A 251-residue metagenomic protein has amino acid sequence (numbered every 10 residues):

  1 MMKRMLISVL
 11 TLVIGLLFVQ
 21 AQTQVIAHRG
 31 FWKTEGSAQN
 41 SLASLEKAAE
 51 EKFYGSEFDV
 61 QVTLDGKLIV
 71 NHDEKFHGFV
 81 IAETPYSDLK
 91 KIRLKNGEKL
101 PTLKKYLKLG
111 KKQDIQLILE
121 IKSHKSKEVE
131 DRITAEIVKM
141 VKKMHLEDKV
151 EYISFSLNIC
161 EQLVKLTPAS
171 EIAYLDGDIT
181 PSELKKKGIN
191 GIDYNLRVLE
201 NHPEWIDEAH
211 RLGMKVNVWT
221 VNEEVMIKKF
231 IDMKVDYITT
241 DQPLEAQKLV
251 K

Functional and structural regions predicted by a protein language model:
M1-Q24: Bacterial Sec-dependent N-terminal signal peptides
V19-K251: Phosphate-group recognition and catalysis centered on beta-loop-alpha active-site segments
